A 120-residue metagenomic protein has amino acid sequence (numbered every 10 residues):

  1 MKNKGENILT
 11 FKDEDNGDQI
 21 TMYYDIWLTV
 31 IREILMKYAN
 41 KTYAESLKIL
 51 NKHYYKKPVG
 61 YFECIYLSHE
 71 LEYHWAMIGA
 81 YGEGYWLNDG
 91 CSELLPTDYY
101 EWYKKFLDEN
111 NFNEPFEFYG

Functional and structural regions predicted by a protein language model:
M1-G120: C-terminal alpha-helical interaction appendages
